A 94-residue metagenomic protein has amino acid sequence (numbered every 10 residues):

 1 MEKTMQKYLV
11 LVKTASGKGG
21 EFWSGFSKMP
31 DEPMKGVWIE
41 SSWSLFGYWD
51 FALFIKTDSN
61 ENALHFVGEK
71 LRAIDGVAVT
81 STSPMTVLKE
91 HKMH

Functional and structural regions predicted by a protein language model:
M1-H94: A compositional/biophysical signature of low hydrophobicity enriched in polar/charged and small residues
